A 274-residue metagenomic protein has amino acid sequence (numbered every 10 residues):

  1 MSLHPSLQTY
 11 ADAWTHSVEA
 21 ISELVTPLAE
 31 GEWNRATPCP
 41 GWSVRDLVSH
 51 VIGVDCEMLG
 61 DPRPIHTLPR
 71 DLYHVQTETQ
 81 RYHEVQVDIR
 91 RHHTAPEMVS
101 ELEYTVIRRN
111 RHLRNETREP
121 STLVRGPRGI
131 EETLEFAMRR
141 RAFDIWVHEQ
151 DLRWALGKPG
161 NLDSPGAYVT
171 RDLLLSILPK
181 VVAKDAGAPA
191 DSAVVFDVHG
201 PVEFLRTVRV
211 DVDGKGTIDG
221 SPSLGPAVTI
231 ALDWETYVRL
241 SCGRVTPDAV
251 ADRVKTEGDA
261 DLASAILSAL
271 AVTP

Functional and structural regions predicted by a protein language model:
M1-T9, M58-N115, P120-S121: Short, helix-capping/interhelical loops that line the mouth of catalytic, cofactor-, or ligand-binding pockets
S2-G31, G53-C56: Hydrophobic, proline/glycine-rich low-complexity stretches
S22-S43, H112-E131: Helix-loop segments that flank and shape redox-cofactor active sites
N34-Q76, P127-D185: Short, contiguous alpha-helical
V87-N161: Contiguous mid-protein beta-loop-alpha structural module that forms a pocket-lining wall or clamp of enzyme active
Y168-V212: A glycine-rich beta-turn/hairpin centered on an aromatic-Pro dipeptide
T207-S221, A227: A short, structured beta-strand/loop element
P222-P274: C-terminal interaction segments
